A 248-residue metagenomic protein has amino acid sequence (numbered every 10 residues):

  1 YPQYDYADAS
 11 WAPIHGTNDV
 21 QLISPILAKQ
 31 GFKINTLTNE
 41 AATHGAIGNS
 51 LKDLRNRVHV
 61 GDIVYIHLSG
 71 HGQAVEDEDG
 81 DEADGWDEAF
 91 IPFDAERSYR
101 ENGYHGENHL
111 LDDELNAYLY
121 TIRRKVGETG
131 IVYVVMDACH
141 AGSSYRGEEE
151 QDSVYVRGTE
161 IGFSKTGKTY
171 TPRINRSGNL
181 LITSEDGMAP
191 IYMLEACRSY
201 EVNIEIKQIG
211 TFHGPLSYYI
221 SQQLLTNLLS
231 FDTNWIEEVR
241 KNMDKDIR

Functional and structural regions predicted by a protein language model:
Y1-I91, A95-Y99, P190, K207 (+1 more regions): Boundary/activation segment at the start of structured domains
I14-D19, Q73-Y218: Cysteine protease catalytic core and zymogen-processing segment of caspase-like enzymes
N18-Q30, G45-K52, D113-T121, Y218 (+4 more regions): Solvent-exposed, polar/charged alpha-helical surfaces in well-ordered, non-transmembrane soluble domains, broadly
T38-A41, T129, V134, A138 (+1 more regions): Acidic carboxylate-rich catalytic motifs and surrounding loops in phosphoryl-/glycosyl-chemistry enzymes
L54-V58, I122-V126, Q223: Hydrophobic helix-cap positions at the C-terminus of alpha-helices in RecA-like/P-loop ATPase nucleotide-binding cores
G61, Y65, V132, S217 (+1 more regions): Internal amphipathic alpha-helical segments of the cytochrome P450 catalytic fold
I182-G187, I191, C197-Y200, L224-R248: Caspase-like cysteine protease fold
